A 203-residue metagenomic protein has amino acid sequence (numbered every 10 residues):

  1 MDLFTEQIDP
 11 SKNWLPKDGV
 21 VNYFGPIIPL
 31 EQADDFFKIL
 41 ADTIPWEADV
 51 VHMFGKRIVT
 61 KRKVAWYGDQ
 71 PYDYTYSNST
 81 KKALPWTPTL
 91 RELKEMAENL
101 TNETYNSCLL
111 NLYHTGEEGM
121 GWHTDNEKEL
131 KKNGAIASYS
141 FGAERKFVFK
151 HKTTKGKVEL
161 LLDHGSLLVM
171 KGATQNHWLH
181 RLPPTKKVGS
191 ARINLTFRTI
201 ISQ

Functional and structural regions predicted by a protein language model:
M1-Q203: Non-heme Fe(II) oxygenase metal-center motifs and adjacent flexible, charged/small-residue loops
